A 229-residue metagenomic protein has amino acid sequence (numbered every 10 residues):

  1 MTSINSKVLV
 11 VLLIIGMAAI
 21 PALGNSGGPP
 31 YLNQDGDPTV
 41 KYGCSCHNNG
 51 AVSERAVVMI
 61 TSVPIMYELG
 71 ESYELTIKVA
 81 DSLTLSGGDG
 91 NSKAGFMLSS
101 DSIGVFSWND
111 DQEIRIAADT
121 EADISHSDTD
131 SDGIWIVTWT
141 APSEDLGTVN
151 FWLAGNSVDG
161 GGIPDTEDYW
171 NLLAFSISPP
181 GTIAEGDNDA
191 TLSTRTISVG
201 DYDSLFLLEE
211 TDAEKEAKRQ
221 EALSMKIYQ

Functional and structural regions predicted by a protein language model:
M1-V10: Bacterial N-terminal signal peptides that target proteins for export
V11-A19: Bacterial N-terminal signal peptides
A18-E214, K218-M225: Sequence context surrounding c-type heme c attachment/ligation sites in exported
